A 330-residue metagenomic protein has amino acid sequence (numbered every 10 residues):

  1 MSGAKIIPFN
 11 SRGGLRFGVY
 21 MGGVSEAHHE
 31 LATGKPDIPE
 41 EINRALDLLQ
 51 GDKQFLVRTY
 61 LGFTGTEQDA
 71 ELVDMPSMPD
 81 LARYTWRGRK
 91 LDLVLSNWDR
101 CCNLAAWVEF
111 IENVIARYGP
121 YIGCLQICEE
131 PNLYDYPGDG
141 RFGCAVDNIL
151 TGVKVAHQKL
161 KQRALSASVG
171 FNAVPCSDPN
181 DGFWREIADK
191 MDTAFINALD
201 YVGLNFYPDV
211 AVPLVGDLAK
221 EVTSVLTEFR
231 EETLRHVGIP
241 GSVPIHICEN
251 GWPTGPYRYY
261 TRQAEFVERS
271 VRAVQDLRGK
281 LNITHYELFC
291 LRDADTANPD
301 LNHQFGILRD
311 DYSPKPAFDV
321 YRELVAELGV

Functional and structural regions predicted by a protein language model:
S2-N113, G119, Q126, N132-L133 (+4 more regions): N-terminal substrate-binding region of glycoside hydrolase catalytic domains
G3-A45, Y84, R117, P131 (+4 more regions): Aromatic-rich peripheral "rim/lid" segments of glycoside hydrolase catalytic domains that contact and position glycan
S11-G13, Q50-K53, W86, P120 (+4 more regions): Short helix-terminating capping/connector loops at secondary-structure junctions
T33, D37, D69-V73, C102-A106 (+6 more regions): Alpha-helix N-cap and loop-to-helix initiation/capping positions
T59, R87-D99, I122-G123, E129 (+4 more regions): Aromatic- and acid-rich polysaccharide-binding/catalytic face of secreted or lumenal carbohydrate-active enzymes
T66-A70, R100-C102, Y134-G138, P179-N180 (+3 more regions): Extracytoplasmic/secreted cell-surface and envelope-processing proteins
D80-L91, R100-E129, C144-K161, G182-L199 (+1 more regions): An active-site-proximal structural segment forming one wall of the substrate-binding cleft that immediately precedes
A145-V146, L150-E186, L234-G255, K280-A294: Aromatic-lined carbohydrate-recognition surfaces of secreted/lumenal glycan-active proteins
